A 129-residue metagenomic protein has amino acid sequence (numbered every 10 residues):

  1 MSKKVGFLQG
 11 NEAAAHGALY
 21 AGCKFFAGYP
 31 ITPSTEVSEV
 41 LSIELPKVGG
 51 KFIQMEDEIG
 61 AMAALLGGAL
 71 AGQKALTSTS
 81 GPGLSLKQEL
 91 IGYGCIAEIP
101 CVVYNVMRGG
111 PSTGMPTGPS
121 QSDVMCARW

Functional and structural regions predicted by a protein language model:
M1-A127: Thiamine diphosphate
